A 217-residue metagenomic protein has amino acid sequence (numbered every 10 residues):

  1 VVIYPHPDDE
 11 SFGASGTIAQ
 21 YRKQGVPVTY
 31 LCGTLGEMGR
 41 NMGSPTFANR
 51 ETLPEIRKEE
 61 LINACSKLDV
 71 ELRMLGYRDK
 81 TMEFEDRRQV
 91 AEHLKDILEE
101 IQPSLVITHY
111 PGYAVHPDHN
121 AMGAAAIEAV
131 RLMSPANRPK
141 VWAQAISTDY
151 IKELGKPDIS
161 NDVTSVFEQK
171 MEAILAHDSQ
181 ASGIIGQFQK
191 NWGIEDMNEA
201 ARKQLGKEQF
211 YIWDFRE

Functional and structural regions predicted by a protein language model:
V1-I101, E128-N137: Active-site rim/loop-helix segments in enzyme catalytic domains that contact anionic ligands
V1-I3, Q24, E71-R73, K80-E217: Metal-dependent de-N-acetylase/amidase catalytic core
